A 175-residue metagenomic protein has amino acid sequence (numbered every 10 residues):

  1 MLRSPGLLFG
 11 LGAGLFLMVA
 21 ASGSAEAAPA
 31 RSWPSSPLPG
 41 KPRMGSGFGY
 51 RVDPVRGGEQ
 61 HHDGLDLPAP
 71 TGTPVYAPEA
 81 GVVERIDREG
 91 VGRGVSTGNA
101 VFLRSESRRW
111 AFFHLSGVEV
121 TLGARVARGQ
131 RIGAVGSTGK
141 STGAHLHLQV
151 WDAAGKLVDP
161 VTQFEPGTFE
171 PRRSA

Functional and structural regions predicted by a protein language model:
L2-E26: Single-pass alpha-helical membrane anchors
W33-S36, R56, Q60-D63, P68-T71 (+2 more regions): Acidic, glycine-rich catalytic/binding loops that coordinate metals and/or anionic ligands
P34-G40, P74-A80: Short coil-to-beta-strand transition motifs
R43-A77, R88: Short glycine/threonine/proline-enriched tight-turn/helix- or strand-capping micro-motif at secondary-structure
S46, A69, R85, H114-G117 (+1 more regions): A residue-level detector for short acidic-glycine micro-motifs
Q60-H62, A77-L122, A144-H145, Q149: Zn2+-dependent peptidoglycan hydrolase active-site motif and core
L67, N99-L103, A127-S141, L148: Short hydrophobic beta/alpha edge segments that flank linear recognition/processing sites
V75, G81-V83, G123-V135: A structural signal for short beta-strand/turn segments enriched in small hydrophobics and glycine
